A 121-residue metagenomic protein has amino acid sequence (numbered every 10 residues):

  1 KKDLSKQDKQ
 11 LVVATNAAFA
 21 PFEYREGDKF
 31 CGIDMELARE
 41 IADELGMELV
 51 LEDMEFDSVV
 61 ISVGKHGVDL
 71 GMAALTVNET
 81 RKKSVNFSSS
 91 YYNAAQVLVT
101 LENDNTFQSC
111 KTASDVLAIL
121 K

Functional and structural regions predicted by a protein language model:
K1-L75, K83: Extracytoplasmic small-molecule ligand-binding "clamshell" domains of the periplasmic binding protein/Venus flytrap
M47, E55-S58, T76-V77, F87-K121: A conserved helix-loop-strand patch within extracytoplasmic ligand-binding domains of the periplasmic binding
T80: Short glycine-rich, flexible loops that bind phosphorylated cofactors or substrates
